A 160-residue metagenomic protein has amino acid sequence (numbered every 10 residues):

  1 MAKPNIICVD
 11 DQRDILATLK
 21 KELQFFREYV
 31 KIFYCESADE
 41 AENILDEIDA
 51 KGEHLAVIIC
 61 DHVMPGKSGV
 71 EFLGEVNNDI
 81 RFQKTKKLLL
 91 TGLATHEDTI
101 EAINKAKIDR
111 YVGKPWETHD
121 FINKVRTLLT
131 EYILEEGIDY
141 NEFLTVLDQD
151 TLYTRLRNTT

Functional and structural regions predicted by a protein language model:
D10, D61: Active-site residues of response regulator receiver
R13-A38: Two-component/phosphorelay signaling modules centered on CheY-like receiver
K20, E36-V57: Acidic, metal-coordinating helix/loop segments flanking the phosphotransfer/catalytic sites of two-component signaling
M64-P65: Receiver (REC) domain active-site loop signature in two-component systems and cognate sites in sensor histidine kinases
L88-T91: Hydrophobic/aromatic residues positioned on beta-strands within the core alpha/beta folds
K114: A Lys-centered signature of the CheY-like receiver
D120, V125, T130-T160: CheY-like receiver
